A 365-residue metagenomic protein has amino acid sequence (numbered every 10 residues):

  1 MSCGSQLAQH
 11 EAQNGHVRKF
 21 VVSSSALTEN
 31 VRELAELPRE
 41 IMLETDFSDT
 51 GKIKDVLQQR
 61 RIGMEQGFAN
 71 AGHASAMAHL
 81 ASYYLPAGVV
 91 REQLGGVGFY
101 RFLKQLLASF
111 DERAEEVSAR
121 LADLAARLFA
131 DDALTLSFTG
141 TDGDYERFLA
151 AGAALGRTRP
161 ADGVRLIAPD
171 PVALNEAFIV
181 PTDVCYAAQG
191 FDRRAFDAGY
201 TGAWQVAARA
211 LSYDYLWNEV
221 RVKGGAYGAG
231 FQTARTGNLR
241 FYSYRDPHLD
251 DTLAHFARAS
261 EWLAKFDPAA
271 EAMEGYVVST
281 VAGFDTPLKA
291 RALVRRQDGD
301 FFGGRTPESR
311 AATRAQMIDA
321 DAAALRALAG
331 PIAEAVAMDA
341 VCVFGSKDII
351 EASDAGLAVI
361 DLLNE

Functional and structural regions predicted by a protein language model:
M1-E44, G51-D111, D131-G140, A187-Q205 (+2 more regions): M16 family metallopeptidases and their MPP-like homologs
H10, A119-R127, A133-T135, N175-A177 (+3 more regions): Generic recognition of flexible, low-complexity loop/linker segments
S23, A133, S137, Y145 (+2 more regions): His/Glu-based metal-binding/catalytic segments typifying zinc-dependent metallopeptidases
E36-P38, F148-L155, H255-A259, G356: Short amphipathic alpha-helices in soluble, non-transmembrane regions that often serve as interface/regulatory elements
G96, V117-G152, A337: Non-catalytic, conformational "gating/processing" segments within enzyme and secreted inhibitor domains
Y145-L149, M273, T280, K289 (+2 more regions): Nucleic-acid-interacting cores, centered on viral/eukaryotic replication and modification enzymes
D319-E365: In a subset of proteins, long, contiguous C-terminal domains/tails are tracked
